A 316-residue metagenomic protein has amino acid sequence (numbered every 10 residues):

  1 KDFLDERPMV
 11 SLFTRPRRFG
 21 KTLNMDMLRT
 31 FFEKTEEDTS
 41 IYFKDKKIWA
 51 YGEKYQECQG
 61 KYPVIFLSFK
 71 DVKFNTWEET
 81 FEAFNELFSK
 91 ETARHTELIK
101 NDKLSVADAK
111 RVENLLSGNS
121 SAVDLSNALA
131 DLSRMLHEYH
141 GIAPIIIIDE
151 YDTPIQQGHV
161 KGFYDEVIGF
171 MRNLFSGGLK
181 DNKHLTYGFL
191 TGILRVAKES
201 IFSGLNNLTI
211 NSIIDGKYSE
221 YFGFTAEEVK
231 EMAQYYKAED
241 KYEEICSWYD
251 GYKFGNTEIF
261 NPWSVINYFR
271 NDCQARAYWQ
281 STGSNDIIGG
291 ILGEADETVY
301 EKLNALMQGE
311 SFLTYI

Functional and structural regions predicted by a protein language model:
K1-I316: Phosphate-binding site recognition
